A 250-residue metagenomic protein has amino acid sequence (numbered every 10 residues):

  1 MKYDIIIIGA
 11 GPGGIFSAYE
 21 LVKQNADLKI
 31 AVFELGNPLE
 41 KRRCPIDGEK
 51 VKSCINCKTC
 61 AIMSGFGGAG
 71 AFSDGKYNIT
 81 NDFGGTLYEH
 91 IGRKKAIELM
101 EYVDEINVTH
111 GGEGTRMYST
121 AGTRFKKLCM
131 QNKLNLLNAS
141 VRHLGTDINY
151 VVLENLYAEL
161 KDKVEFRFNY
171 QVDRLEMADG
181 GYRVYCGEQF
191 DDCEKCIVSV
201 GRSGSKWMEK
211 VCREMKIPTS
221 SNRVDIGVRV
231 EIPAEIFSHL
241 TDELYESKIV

Functional and structural regions predicted by a protein language model:
M1-G84, G122-T123, K127-V250: Residues forming the flavin
G65-T115: Dinucleotide-binding Rossmann-like beta1-alpha1 core, especially the glycine-rich loop that anchors the ADP
